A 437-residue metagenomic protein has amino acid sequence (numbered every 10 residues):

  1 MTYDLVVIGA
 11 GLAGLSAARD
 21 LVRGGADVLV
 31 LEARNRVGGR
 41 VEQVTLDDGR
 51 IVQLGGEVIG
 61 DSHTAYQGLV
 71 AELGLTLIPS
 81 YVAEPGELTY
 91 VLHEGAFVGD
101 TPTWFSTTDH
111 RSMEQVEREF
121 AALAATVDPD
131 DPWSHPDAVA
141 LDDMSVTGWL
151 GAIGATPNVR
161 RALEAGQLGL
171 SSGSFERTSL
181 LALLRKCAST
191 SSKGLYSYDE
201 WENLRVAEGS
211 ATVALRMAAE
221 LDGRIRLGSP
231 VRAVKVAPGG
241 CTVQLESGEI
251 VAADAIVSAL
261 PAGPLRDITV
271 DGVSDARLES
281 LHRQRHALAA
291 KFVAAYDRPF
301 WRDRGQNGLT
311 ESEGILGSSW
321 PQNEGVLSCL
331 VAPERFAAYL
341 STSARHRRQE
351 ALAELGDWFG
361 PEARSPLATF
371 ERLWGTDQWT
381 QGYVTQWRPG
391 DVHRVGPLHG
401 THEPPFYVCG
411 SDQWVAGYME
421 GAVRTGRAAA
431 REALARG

Functional and structural regions predicted by a protein language model:
Y3-V30: N-terminal Rossmann-like FAD-binding beta1-loop-alpha1 element of flavoenzymes
L15-S16, G24, G240, V251 (+2 more regions): Conserved flavin/dinucleotide-binding core of flavoenzymes
V22-D47: Glycine-rich FAD pyrophosphate-binding loop
G39-H63, L123-T126, D130-P132, R185-G194: Glycine-rich active-site loop/strand segments that organize a redox cofactor
R50-L123: Dinucleotide-binding Rossmann-like beta1-alpha1 core, especially the glycine-rich loop that anchors the ADP
Q67-T89, P157-E164, P299-Q306, E311 (+1 more regions): A short alpha-helix-loop-beta-strand transition element characteristic of N-terminal alpha/beta dinucleotide-binding
D128-P230, G240, A259, T269 (+1 more regions): Active-site/ligand-binding neighborhood in enzyme catalytic cores
S229-P230, K235-V236, L245-D303, E362: Central helical "cap/lid" subdomain
